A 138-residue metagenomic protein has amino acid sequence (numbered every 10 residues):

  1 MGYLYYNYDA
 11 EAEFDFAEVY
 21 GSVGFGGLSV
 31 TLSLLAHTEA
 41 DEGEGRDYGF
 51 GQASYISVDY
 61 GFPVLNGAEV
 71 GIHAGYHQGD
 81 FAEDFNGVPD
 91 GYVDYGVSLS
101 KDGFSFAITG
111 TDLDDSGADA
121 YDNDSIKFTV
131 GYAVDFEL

Functional and structural regions predicted by a protein language model:
M1, G27-L32, L65-I72, D102-I108 (+1 more regions): Repeated loop/turn-to-beta-strand initiation elements of outer-membrane beta-barrel proteins
Y3, V19-F25, V58-F62, V97-K101 (+1 more regions): Residues on the lipid-exposed face of transmembrane beta-strands in outer-membrane beta-barrel proteins
L4-A12, L35-E44, G75-N86, D90-Y92 (+2 more regions): Sequence/structural signature of outer-membrane beta-barrel proteins
E13-V19, G24-G26, F50-I56, P89-Y95 (+1 more regions): Residues that define the transmembrane beta-barrel architecture of outer-membrane proteins
F16-Y20, G27-A40: Conserved anion-binding
L32, H37-G61: Anionic-ligand binding region
S57, G61, G71-G75, N86 (+1 more regions): Charged, solvent-exposed interaction patches on well-folded alpha/beta domains that mediate macromolecular contacts
V97-S105, G110, D122-L138: Outer-membrane beta-barrel "beta-signal"
